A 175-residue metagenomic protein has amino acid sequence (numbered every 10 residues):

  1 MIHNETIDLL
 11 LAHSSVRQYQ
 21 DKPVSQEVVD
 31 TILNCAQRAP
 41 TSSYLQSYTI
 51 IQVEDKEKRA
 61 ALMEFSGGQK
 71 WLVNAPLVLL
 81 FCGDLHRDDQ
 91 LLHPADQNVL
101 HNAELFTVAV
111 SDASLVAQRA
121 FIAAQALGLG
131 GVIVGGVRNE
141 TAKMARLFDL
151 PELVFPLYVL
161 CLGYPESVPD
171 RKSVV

Functional and structural regions predicted by a protein language model:
M1-V175: Acidic, surface-exposed loops and disordered segments
